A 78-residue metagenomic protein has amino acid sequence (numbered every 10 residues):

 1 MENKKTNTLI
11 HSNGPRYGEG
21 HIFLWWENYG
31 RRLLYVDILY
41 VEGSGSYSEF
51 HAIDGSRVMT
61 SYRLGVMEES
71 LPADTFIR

Functional and structural regions predicted by a protein language model:
E2-R78: Conserved binding/recognition cores within well-folded domains
